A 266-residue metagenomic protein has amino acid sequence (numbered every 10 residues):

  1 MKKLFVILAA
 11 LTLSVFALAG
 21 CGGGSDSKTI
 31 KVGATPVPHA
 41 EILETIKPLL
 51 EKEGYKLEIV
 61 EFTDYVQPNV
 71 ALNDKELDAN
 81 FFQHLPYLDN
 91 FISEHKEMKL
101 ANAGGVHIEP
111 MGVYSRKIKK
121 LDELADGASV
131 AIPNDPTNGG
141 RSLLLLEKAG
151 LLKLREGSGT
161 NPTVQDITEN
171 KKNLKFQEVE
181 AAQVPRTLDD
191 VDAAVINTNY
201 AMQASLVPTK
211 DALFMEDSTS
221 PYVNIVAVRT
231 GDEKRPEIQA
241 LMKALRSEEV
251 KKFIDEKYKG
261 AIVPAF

Functional and structural regions predicted by a protein language model:
M1-T29, F266: Short, low-complexity disordered leader/linker segments with a strong preference for bacterial N-terminal type II
D26-V37, Y55-E61, S129-V130: Short, well-ordered beta-strand elements
I59-V70, G159-R186: Short helix-initiation/N-cap motifs at beta->coil->alpha
N73-Q83, A128, L151, K172-K175 (+1 more regions): Alpha-to-beta junction loops
N90-A103, K117-I118, D190, V195 (+1 more regions): Ligand-binding "clamshell"
A103-L152, K251: A conserved helix-loop-strand patch within extracytoplasmic ligand-binding domains of the periplasmic binding
P110-L121, V223-R235: A bilobed periplasmic-binding-protein/Venus flytrap-type ligand-binding module shared by bacterial periplasmic
N138-E147, L245-A265: Periplasmic-binding protein-like
